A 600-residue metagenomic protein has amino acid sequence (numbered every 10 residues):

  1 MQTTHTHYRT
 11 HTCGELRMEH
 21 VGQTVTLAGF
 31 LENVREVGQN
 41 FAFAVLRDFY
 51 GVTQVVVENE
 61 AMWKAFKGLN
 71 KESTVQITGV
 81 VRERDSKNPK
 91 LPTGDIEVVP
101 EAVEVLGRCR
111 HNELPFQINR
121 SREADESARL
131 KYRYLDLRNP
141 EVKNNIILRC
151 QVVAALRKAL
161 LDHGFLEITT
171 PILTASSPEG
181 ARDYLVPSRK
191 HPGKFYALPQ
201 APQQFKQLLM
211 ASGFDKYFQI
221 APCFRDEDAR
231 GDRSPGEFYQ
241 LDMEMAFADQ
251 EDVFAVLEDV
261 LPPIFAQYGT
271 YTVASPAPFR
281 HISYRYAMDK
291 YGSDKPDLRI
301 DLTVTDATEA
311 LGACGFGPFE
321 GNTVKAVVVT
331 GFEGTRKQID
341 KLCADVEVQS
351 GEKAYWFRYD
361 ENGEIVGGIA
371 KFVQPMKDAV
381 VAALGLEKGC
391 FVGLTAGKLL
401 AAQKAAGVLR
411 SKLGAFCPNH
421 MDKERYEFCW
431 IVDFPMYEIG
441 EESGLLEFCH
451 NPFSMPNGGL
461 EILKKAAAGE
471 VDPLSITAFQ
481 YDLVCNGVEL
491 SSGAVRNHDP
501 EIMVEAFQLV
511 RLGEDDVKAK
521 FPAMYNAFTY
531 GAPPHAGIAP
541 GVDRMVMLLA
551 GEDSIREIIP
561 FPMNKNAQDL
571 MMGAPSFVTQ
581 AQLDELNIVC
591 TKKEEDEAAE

Functional and structural regions predicted by a protein language model:
M1-E600: Class II aminoacyl-tRNA synthetase catalytic cores and aaRS-like
